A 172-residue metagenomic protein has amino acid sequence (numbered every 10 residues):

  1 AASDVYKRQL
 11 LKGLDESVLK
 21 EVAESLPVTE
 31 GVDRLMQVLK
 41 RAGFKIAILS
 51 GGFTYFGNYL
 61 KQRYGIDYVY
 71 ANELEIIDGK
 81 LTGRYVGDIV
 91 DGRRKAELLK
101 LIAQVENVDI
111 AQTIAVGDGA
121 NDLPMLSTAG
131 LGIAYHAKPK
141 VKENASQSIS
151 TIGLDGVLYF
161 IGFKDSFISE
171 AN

Functional and structural regions predicted by a protein language model:
A1-Y6: Short, small-residue-biased leader/transition segments that mark boundaries at the very start of proteins
Q9: Extended interaction regions within the primary functional domain
K12-N172: C-terminal cap/substrate-recognition subdomain and adjoining C-terminal extension of metal-dependent phosphatase-like
